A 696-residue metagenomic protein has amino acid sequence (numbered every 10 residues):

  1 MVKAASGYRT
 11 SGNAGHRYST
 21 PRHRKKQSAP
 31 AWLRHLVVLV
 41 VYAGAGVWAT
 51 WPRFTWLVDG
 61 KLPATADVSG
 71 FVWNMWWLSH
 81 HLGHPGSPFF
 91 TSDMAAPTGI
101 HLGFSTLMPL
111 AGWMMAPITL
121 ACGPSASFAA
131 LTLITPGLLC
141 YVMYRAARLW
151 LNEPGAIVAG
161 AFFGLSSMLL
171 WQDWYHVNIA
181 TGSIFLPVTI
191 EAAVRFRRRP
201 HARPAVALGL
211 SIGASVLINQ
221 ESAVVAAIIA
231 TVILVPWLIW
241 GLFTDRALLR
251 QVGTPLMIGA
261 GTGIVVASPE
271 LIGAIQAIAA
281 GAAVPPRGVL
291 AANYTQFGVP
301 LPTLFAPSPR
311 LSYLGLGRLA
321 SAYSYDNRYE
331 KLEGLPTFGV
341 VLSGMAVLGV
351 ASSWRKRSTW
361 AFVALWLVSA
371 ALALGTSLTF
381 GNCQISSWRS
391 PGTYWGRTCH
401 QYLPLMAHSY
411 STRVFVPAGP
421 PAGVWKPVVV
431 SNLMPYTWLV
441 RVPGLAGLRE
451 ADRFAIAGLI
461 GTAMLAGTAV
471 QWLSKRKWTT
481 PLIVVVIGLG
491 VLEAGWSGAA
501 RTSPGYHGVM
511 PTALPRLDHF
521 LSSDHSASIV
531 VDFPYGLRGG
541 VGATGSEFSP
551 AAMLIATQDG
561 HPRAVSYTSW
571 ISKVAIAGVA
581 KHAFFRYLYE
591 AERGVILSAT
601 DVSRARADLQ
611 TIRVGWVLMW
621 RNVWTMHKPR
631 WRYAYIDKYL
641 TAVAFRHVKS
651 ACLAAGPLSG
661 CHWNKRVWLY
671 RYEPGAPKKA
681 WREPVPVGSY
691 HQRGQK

Functional and structural regions predicted by a protein language model:
M1-W51, G253-G261, A351-W366, P481-V486 (+1 more regions): Start-transfer (signal-anchor) and selected internal transmembrane alpha helices of multi-pass inner/ER membrane
R34-A43, L210, L234, A247-I272 (+3 more regions): Hydrophobic alpha-helical membrane-interfacial segments at the cytosolic entry of transmembrane helices
R34-A66, W73, W77, G259-I278 (+2 more regions): Transmembrane signal-anchor helices characteristic of membrane glycosylation enzymes that use polyprenol
Y42-W48, L131-L149, P154-G241, P255-L271 (+1 more regions): Membrane-embedded helix bundles of polyisoprenyl
R53-W150, G155-F185, L314-E330, T398-C399 (+1 more regions): Active-site lumenal/periplasmic loops and adjacent helix-entry segments of GT-C-fold, multi-pass membrane
T65-H81, V252, V265-V350, Q384-P443 (+2 more regions): Periplasmic/ER-lumenal interhelical loops and adjacent helix-loop junctions in multi-pass membrane proteins
V235, F338-L372, A469-Q471: Hydrophobic, aromatic-rich transmembrane alpha-helices and their immediate juxtamembrane boundary segments
P286, A351, G488-K696: Extracytoplasmic
